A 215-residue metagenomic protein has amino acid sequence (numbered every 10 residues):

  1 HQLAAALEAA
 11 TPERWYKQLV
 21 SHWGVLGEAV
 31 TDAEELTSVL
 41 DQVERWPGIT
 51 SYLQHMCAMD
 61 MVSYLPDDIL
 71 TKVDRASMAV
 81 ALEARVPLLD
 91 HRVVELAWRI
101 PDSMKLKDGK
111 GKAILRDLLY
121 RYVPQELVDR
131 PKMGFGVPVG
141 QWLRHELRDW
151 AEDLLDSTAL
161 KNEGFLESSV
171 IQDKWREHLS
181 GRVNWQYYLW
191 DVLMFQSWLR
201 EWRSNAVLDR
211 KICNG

Functional and structural regions predicted by a protein language model:
H1-G215: Adenosyl-5′-phosphate
